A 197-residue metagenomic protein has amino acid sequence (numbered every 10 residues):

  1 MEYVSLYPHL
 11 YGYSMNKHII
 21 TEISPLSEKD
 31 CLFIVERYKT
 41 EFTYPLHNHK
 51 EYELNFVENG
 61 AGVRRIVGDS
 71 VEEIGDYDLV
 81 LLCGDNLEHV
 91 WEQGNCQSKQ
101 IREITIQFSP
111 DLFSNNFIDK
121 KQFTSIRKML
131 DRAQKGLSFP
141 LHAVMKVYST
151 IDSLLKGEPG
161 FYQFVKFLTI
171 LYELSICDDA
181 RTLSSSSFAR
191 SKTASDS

Functional and structural regions predicted by a protein language model:
M1-L81, N86-L87: Generic protein-terminus/edge-of-domain signal
Y7, N16-L26, C83-T150: A hydrophobic/aromatic-rich effector-binding and dimerization subdomain of bacterial HTH-type transcriptional regulators
L26-K29, H49, I74, S98-Q100 (+2 more regions): A generic fold-level signal
R65, L112, Q134, L155-E158: Short amphipathic alpha-helical interaction patches enriched in hydrophobic/aromatic residues with interspersed Lys/Arg
L137-H142, L155-S197: Short, Lys/Arg-enriched, Trp-marked, Pro/Gly-tolerant hinge/linker segments that flank
